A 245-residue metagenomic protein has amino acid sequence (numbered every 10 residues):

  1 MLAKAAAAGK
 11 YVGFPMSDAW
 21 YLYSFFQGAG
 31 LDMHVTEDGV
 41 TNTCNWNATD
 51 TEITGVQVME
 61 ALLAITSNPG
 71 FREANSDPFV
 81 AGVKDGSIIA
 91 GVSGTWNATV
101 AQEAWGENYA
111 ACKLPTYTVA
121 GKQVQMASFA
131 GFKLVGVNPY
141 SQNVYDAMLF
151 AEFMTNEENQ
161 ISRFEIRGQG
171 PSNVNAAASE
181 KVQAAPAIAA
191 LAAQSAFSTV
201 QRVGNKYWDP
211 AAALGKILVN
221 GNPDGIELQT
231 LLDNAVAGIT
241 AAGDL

Functional and structural regions predicted by a protein language model:
M1-N45, I88: Extracytoplasmic/periplasmic solute-binding protein
L2-A5, D38-E73: Glycine-centered hinge/linker elements that transmit conformational signals in sensory and ligand-binding systems
A7-S17, N156-R167, D244-L245: Bilobed periplasmic-binding protein-like "clamshell/Venus-flytrap" ligand-binding domains
F14, A74-N75, V92-G94: Short beta-strand and adjacent tight-turn residues that come in two discontinuous sequence segments and form the edges
F71-D85: Short helix-initiation/N-cap motifs at beta->coil->alpha
I89-G94, A110-C112: Paired acidic/hydrophobic, glycine-rich loop segments that form the ligand-binding mouth/hinge of periplasmic-binding
E103-I166: Extracytoplasmic/periplasmic substrate-recognition and gating elements
I166-G170, P186-L245: C-terminal capping/gating helix-and-loop segments adjacent to ligand/active sites or protein-protein/ligand interfaces
